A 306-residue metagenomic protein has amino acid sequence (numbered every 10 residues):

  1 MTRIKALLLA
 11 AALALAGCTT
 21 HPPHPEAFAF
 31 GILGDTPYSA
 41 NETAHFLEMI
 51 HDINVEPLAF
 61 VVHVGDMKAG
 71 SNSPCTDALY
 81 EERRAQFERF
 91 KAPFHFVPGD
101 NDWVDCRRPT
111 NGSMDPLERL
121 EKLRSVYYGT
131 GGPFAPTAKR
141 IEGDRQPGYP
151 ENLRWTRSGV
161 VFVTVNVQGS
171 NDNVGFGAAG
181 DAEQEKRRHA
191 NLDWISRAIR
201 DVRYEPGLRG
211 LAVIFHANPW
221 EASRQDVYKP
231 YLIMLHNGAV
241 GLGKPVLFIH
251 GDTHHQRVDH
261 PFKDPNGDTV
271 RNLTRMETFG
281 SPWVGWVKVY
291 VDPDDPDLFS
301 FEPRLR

Functional and structural regions predicted by a protein language model:
L7-A16: Bacterial N-terminal signal peptides
C18-A78, G207: N-terminal active-site segment of His-dependent metallophosphoesterases
H24, Y290-R306: A short C-terminal boundary segment appended to hydrolase-like catalytic domains
E26, E42-M49, V64, T76-Q86 (+3 more regions): Stable alpha-helical elements in mature extracytoplasmic
I32-G34, V61-D66, F94-G99, V213-F215 (+2 more regions): Active-site neighborhood of phospho(di)ester-bond hydrolases with catalytic His/Asp-centered motifs
S39-N41, A69-S71, P98-R107, S170-G175 (+3 more regions): Active-site environment of divalent metal-dependent phosphoester hydrolases
I53-F60, V163, A178-F262: His/acidic metal-ligating clusters that form di-metal
A78-R187, H260-D295: Extended active-site neighborhood of metal-dependent phosphoesterases/phosphodiesterases
